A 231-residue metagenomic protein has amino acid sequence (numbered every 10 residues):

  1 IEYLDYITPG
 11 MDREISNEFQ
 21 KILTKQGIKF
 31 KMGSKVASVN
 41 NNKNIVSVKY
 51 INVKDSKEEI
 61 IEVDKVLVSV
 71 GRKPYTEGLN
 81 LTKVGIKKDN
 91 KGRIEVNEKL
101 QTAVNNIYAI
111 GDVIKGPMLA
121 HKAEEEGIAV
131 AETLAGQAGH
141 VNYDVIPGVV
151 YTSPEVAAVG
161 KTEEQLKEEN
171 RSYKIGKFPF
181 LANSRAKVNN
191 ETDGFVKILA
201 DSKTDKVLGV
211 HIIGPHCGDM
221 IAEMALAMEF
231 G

Functional and structural regions predicted by a protein language model:
I1-K57, G116-E124, E132-Q165: Rossmann-like dinucleotide-binding cores of NAD(P)H-dependent redox enzymes
T8, Y75-G78, N90, P117 (+2 more regions): Glycine/Thr-rich phosphate-binding loops of Rossmann-like dinucleotide-binding domains
K29, K87, S172-K174: Conserved beta-strand segments of alpha/beta enzyme cores
M32-S34, N90, K177: Short loop/edge segments at beta-strand edges and connector loops that shape dinucleotide/nucleotide cofactor-binding
N42-K43, K54, N90, S202-T204: Short acidic-glycine loop/turn motifs at beta-strand connectors
I60-A135, H140: FAD-site-proximal beta/loop scaffold in flavoenzymes
A135, T152-T162, K167-G231: Flexible, glycine-rich terminal cap/loop adjacent to redox cofactors in electron-transfer oxidoreductases
